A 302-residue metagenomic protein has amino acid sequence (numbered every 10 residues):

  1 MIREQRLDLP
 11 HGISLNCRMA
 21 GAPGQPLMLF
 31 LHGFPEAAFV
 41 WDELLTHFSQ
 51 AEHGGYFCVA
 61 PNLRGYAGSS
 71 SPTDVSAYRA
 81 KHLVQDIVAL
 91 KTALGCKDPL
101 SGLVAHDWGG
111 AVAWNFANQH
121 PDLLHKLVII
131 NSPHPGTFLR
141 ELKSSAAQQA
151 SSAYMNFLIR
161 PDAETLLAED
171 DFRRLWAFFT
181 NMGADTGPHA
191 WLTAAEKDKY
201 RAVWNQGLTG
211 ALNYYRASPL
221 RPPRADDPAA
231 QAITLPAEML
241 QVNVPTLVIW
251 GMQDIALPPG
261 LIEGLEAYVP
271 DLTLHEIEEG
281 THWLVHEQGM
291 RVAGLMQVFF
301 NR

Functional and structural regions predicted by a protein language model:
M1-M28, S49-F57, P270, Q297-R302: Alpha/beta-hydrolase fold catalytic core
I2, I13-L15, V40, V59 (+4 more regions): Flexible "cap/lid" subdomain of the alpha/beta-hydrolase fold that forms the substrate-access gate
D8, G21, N62, N131 (+1 more regions): Residues at the C-termini of beta-strands that transition into short coil/loop
R18-S70: Conserved HGGG/HGGXW glycine-rich cap/lid loop of the alpha/beta-hydrolase fold
P35, G54, P121-D122, P270 (+2 more regions): Proline-centered flexible-loop/turn and helix-kink motifs
L44, F116, L295-F299: Hydrophobic residues on the short alpha-helix immediately C-terminal to a glycine-rich phosphate/catalytic loop
I87, K91, V292, M296 (+1 more regions): Hydrophobic "lid"/C-terminal helical patch of Rossmann-like NAD(P)-dependent dehydrogenase/epimerase domains
G280-G289, A293: Catalytic histidine-centered segment of alpha/beta-hydrolase-like enzymes
